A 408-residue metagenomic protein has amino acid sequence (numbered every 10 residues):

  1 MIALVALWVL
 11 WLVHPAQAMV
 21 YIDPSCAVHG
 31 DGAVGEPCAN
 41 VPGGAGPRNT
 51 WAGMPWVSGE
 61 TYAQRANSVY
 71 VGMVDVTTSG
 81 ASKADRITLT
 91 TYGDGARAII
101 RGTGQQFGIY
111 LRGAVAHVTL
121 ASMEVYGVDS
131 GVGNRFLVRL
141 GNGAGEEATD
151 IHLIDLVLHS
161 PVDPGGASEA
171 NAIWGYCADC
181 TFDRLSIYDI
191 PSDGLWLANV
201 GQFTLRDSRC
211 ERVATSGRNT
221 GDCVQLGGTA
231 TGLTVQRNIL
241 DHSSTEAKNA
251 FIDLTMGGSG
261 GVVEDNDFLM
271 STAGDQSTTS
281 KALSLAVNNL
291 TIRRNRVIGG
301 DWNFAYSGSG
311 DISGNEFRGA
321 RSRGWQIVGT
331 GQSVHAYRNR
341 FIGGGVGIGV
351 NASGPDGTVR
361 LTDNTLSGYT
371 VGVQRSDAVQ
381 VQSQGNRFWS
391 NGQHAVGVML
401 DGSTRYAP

Functional and structural regions predicted by a protein language model:
M1-A18: Sec-dependent, cleavable N-terminal signal peptides
A16-C26: Boundary/junction segments of secreted and surface-exposed precursor proteins
P24, V28, V69, G80-F136 (+1 more regions): Right-handed parallel beta-helix/beta-spiral solenoid domain characteristic of secreted/periplasmic
P24-T77, Q105-Y110: Acidic Gly/Asp/Thr-rich repetitive segments characteristic of extracellular carbohydrate-active and adhesion proteins
H29, V41-A45, S333, G354-P408: Acidic, glycine- and Ser/Thr-rich low-complexity intrinsically disordered tracts in extracellular/secreted proteins
R48, D75-T77, G102-L111, G131-A144 (+12 more regions): Extracellular beta-strand/beta-solenoid scaffold signature
V76, A116, T149, A178-D179 (+8 more regions): Short "repeat-start/strand-capping" segments in structured domains, especially the N-termini of parallel beta-helix
